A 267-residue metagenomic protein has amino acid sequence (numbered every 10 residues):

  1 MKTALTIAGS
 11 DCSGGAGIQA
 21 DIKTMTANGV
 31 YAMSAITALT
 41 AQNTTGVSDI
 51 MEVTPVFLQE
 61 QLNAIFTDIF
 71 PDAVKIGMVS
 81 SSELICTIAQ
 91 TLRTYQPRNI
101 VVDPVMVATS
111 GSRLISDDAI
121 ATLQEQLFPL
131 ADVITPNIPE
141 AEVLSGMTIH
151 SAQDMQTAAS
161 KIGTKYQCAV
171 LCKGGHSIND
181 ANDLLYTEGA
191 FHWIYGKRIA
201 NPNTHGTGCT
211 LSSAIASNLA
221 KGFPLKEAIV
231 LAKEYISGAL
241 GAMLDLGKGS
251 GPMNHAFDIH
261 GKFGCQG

Functional and structural regions predicted by a protein language model:
K2-T6, T26-T109: Conserved N-terminal subdomain of the carbohydrate kinase-like
I7-S13, F191-H205: Short pre-catalytic strand/loop immediately N-terminal to key active-site residues, enriched for Gly-Thr
G14-V30: N-terminal basic/disordered segments at the start of proteins
Q19, E142-V143, N201-L225: Short, small-residue alpha-helix embedded
G29-M33, H192, N218-A232: Phosphate-handling active-site elements
E52, E227-G267: Charged C-terminal helix
C86-Y95, C168, N182, A190 (+1 more regions): Nucleotide and nucleotide-moiety/phosphate-recognizing core
D117-F191: Conserved phosphate/ATP/ADP-binding segment of small-molecule kinases
